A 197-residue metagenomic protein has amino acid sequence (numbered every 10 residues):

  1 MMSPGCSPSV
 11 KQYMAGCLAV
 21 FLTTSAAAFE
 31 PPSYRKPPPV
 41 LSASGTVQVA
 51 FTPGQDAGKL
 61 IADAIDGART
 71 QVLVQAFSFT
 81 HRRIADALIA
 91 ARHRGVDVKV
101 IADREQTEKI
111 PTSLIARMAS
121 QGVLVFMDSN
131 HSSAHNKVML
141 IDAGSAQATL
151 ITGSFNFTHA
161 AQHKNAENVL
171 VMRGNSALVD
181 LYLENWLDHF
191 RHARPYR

Functional and structural regions predicted by a protein language model:
M2-C17: Bacterial N-terminal signal peptides that target proteins for export
T23-S25: N-terminal signal peptide c-region/cleavage motif recognized by signal peptidases
F29-G54: N-terminal low-complexity, Pro/Thr/Ser-rich intrinsically disordered segments that act as propeptides or flexible
F29-P38, D142, A146-R197: Signature of lipid phosphatidyltransferase scaffolds
Q48-A50, L73-A76, K99-D103, F126-M127 (+3 more regions): Structural recognition of the beta-strand scaffold that forms the well-ordered cores of secreted hydrolase catalytic
A57-L60, A64-Q71, L178-Y182: DNA replication sliding-clamp ring fold and its partner-interaction surfaces
D63, G67-L124: Primarily the HKD phosphodiesterase
S78-R82, R104-E108, N130-S133, S145 (+2 more regions): Solvent-exposed loop/turn segments at secondary-structure junctions within structured extracellular/periplasmic domains
